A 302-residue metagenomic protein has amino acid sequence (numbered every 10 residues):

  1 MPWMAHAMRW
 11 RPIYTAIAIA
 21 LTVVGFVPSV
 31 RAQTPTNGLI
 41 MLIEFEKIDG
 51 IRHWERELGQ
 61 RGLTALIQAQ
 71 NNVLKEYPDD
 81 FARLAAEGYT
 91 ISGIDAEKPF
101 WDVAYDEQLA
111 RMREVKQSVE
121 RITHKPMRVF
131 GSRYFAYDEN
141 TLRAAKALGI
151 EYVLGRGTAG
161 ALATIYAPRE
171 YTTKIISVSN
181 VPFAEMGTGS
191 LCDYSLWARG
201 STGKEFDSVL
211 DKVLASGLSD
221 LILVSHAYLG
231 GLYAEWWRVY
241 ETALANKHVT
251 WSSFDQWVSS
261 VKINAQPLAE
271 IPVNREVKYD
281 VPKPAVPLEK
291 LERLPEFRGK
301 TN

Functional and structural regions predicted by a protein language model:
M1-W10: N-terminal secretory signal peptides that target proteins for export/translocation
Y14-G25: Bacterial N-terminal signal peptides
A32-H53, E289-G299: Boundary/entry segment of secreted carbohydrate-active catalytic domains
L58-A65, V73-E76, R83, Y152-T158 (+1 more regions): C-terminal domain-boundary segment and adjacent tail
R61-T141, G160-T164, Y171-Y194, S219-H226 (+2 more regions): Metal-dependent polysaccharide deacetylase catalytic core of the NodB/CE4 family, i.e., the active-site-bearing domain
A82-E87, L142-E151, P168, E241-A245: Short, surface-exposed basic-aromatic patches at helix termini and helix-loop junctions that form
T90-S92, G149-R156: Short hydrophobic/aromatic-enriched beta-strand-loop microsegments
F183-L214: Aromatic-anchored helix/helix-loop segment that forms the rim or "lid" of small-molecule/cofactor binding pockets
